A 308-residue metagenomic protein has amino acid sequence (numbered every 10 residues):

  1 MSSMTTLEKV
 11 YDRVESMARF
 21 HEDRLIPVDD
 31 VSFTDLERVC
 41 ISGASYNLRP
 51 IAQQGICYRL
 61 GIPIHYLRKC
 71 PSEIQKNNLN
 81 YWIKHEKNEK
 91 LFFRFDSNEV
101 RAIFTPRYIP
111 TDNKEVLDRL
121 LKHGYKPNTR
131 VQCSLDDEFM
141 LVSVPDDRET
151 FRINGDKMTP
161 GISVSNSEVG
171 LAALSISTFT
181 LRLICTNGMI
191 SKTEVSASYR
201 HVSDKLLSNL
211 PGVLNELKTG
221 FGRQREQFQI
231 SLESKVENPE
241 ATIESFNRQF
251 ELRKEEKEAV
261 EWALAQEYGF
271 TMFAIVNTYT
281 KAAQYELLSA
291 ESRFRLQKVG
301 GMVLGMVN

Functional and structural regions predicted by a protein language model:
M1-K76, P127, V131-L135, D147-N308: Intrinsically disordered, low-complexity regions enriched in serine/threonine
N77-I83: N-terminal intrinsically disordered, low-complexity, charge-rich
K84-R107: A short, surface-exposed helix-loop junction/capping segment
T105-N128: Amphipathic alpha-helical segments
T111-D118, L135-F139, T159: Short, well-structured alpha-helical interface segments that form or flank functional binding sites
S143-P145: Eukaryotic intrinsically disordered, low-complexity linkers and tails enriched in Pro/Ser/Thr/Gln/Gly
